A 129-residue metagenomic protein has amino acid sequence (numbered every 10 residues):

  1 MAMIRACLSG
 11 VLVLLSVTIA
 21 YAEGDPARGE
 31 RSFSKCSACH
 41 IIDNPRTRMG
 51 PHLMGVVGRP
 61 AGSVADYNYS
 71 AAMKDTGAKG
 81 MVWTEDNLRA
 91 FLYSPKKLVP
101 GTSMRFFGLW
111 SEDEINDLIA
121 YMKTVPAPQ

Functional and structural regions predicted by a protein language model:
M1-V11: Bacterial N-terminal signal peptides that target proteins for export
S16-F33, Q129: Electrostatic cytochrome c docking/interface patches
P26-S34, R46-M54: Sequence context surrounding c-type heme c attachment/ligation sites in exported
G29, F33-I42, L118: The canonical Cys-X-X-Cys-His
H40-R46, G58-R59, Y93: Detector for the c-type heme attachment site
V56, P60-S63, P95-V99: A short secondary-structure junction motif
A65-V82: Short Fe-S-cluster ligation motifs
V82-Q129: C-terminal capping alpha-helices of c-type cytochrome domains
